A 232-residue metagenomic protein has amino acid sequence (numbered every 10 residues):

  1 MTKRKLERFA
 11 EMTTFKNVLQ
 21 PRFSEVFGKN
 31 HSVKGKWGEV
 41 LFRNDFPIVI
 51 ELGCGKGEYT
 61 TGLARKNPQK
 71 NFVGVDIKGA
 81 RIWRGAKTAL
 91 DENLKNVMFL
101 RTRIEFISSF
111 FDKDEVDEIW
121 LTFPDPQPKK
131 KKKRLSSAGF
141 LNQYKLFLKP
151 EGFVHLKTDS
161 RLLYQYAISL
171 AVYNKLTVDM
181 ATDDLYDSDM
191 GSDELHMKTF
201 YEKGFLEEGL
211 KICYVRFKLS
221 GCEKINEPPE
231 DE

Functional and structural regions predicted by a protein language model:
M1-I48, E58-R65: S-adenosyl-L-methionine
G53-G55: Class I SAM-dependent methyltransferase "Motif I" SAM/SAH-binding loop
K78: Conserved SAM/SAH-binding beta-strand->alpha-helix loop
A86-K113: S-adenosyl-L-methionine
F110-E118, F123: A short acidic, Gly/Pro-enriched loop at the edge of an enzyme's catalytic core that lines a small-molecule cofactor
S136-P150: A short glycine-rich, Lys/Arg-flanked "PGG" loop and its adjoining helix->strand segment in the class I
E151-T158: Conserved beta-strand signature within the Rossmann-like core of class I S-adenosyl-L-methionine
S169, N174-E232: Class I S-adenosyl-L-methionine
